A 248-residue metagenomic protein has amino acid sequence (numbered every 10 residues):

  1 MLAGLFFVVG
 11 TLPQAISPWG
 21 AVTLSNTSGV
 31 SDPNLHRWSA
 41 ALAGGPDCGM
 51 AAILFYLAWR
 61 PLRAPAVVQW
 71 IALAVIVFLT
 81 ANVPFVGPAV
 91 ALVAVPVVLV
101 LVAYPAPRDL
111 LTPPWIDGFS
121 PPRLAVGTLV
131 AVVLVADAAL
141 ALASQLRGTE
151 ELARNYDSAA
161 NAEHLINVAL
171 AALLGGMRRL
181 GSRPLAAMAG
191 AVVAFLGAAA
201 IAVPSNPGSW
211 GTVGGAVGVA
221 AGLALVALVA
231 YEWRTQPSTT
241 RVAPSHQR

Functional and structural regions predicted by a protein language model:
M1-Q14, W70-I76, G127-L134: Alpha-helical transmembrane segments
F7-G44, V77-L92, D137-E163, A198-G218: Membrane interfacial helix motifs at helix-loop boundaries and amphipathic/re-entrant anchors
V8-V9, L35-S39, L62-Q69, V77-F78 (+4 more regions): Aromatic-residue detector
S28-A106: N-terminal accessory/assembly segment that mediates macromolecular interactions
A40-A41, G45, W70, R123 (+4 more regions): Small-residue packing motifs within transmembrane alpha-helices
A51-Q69, V100-A125, L170-M188, A224-Q247: Cytoplasmic membrane-interface segments at the C-terminal ends of transmembrane helices
T80-G176: Generic multipass alpha-helical transmembrane bundles of integral membrane proteins
V133-R248: Hydrophobic multi-pass inner-membrane translocation pores used for secretion and envelope-lipid/glycan export
